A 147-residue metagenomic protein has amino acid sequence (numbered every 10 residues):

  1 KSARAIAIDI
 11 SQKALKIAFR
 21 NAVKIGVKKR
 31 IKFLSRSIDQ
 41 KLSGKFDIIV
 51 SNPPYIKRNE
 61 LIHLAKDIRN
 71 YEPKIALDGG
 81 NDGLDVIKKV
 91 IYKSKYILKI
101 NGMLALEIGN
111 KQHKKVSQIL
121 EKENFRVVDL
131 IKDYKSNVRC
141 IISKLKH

Functional and structural regions predicted by a protein language model:
K1-H63: Conserved SAM/SAH cofactor-binding pocket of Class I
A3, N70-E72, S136-V138: Short, solvent-exposed coil/turn segments
A18, N52, I68, V90 (+1 more regions): Residue-level signal for inorganic ion chemistry
V27, E72, I97-I100: Helix-to-beta-strand junctions that scaffold the AdoMet/dcAdoMet cofactor pocket in Class I SAM-dependent enzymes
Y55-V86: Mobile active-site "lid"/loop adjacent to the S-adenosyl-L-methionine
N59, L145-H147: Short loop segments at secondary-structure junctions
N81-K144: Conserved Class I SAM-dependent methyltransferase catalytic core
